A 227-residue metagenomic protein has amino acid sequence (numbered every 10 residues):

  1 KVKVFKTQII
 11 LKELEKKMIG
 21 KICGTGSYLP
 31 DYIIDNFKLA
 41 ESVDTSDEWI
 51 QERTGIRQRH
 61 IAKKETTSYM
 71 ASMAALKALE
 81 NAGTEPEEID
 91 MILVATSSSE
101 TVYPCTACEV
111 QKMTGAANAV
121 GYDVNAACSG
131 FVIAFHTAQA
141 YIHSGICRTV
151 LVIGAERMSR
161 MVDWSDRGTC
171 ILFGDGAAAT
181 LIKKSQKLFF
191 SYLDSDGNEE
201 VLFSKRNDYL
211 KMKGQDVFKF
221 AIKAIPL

Functional and structural regions predicted by a protein language model:
V2-K17: Short, Lys/Arg-enriched N-terminal segments with co-localized hydrophobic residues within the first ~10-30 amino acids
E13-K64, D166-K223: Condensing-enzyme catalytic core mediating Claisen C-C bond formation in acyl metabolism
I19, M91, R148-V152: Short glycine-aspartate micro-motif
C23, A95, N125, V150-E156 (+2 more regions): Short beta-strand segments
Q51-R53, R57-Y69, S97-V150: Conserved catalytic cysteine-centered active-site region of acyl-thioester-dependent Claisen-condensing enzymes
A74-D90, L227: Phosphate/pyrophosphate-binding loops at sites that engage ATP/ADP/AMP, CoA/4′-phosphopantetheine, polyphosphate
M91-S97: Short glycine-rich or small-residue beta-strand-to-loop segments that form or flank ligand, phosphate, metal/Fe-S
Y141-G174: Flexible, glycine-rich active-site loops centered on histidine and acidic residues that chelate a metal or position
